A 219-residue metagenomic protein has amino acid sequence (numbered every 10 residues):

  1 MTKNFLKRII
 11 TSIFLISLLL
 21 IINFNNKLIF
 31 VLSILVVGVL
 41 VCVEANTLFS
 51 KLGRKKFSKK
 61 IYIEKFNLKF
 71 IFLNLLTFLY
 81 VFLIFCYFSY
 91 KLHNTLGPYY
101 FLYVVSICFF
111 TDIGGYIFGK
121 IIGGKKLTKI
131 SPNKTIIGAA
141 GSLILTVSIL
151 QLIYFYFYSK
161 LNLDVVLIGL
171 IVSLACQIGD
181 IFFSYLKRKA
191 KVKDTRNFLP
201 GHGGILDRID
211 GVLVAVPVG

Functional and structural regions predicted by a protein language model:
T2-L170, L174: Membrane-embedded alpha-helical bundles of polytopic integral membrane proteins
L150-Y154, R188, G219: Juxtamembrane/transmembrane-helix interface segments of polytopic membrane transporters
L186-L199: Interfacial helix-loop-helix junctions of multi-pass membrane proteins
H202: Short acidic/histidine-rich active-site segments
R208-G219: Final/C-terminal transmembrane alpha-helix of multipass membrane proteins
